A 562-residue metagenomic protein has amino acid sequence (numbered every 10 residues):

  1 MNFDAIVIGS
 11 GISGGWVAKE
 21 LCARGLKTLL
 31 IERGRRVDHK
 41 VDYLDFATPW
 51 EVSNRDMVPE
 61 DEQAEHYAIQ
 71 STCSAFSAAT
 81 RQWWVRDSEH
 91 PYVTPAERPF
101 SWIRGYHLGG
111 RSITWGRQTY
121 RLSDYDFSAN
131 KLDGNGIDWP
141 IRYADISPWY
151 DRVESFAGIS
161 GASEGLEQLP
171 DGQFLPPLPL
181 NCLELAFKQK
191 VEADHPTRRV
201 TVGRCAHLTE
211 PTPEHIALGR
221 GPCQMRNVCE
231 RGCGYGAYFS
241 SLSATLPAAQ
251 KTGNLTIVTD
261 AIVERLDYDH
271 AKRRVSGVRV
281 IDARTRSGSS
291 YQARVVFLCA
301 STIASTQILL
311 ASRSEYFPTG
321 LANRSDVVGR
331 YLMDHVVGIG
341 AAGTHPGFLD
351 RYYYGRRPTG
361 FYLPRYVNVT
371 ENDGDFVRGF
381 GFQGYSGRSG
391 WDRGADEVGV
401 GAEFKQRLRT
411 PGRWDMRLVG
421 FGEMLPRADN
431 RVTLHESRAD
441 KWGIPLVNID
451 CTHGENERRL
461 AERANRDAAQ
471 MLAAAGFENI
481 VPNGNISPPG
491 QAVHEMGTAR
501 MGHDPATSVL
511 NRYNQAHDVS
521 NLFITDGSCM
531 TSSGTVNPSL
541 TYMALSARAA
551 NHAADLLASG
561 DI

Functional and structural regions predicted by a protein language model:
M1-N130, N135, P140-D151, A304 (+4 more regions): N-terminal glycine-rich phosphate/pyrophosphate-binding loop and immediately adjacent elements
A23, K27, G34-S53, Y235 (+7 more regions): Glycine-rich loop(s) and the adjacent beta-strand/alpha-helix scaffold that form part
H39-V41, S160-G172, E478-I486, S559-I562: Short, glycine/acidic-rich hinge or "gate" loops at secondary-structure transitions that mediate conformational
N54-R86, H90-S101, Y106-H107, W115-R121 (+3 more regions): Conserved redox-cofactor binding core of oxidoreductases
R81-R111, W115-G116, R121, W139-P140 (+5 more regions): FAD cofactor-binding and catalytic pocket of flavoenzymes
T201-L208, R226-C229, E264-D267, P411-M424 (+3 more regions): A glycine-rich dinucleotide-binding beta-alpha-beta segment and adjacent secondary-structure elements that constitute
R273-R279, D415: Short, hydrophobic/aromatic-rich segments at coil-to-beta transitions
S532-A550: A conserved FAD-binding loop/helix module that cradles the flavin
